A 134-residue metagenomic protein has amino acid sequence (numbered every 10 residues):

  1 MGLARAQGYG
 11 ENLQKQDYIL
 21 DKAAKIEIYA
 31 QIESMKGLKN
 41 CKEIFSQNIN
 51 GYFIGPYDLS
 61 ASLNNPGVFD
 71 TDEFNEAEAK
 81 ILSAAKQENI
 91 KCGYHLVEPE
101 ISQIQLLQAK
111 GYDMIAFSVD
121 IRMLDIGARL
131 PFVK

Functional and structural regions predicted by a protein language model:
M1, Q16-A24, D70-G93: Alpha-helix-loop-beta-strand connector modules within alpha/beta enzyme cores
M1-N48, P56-D58: Conserved anion-binding
I28-I32, Y52-I54, C92-H95, D113-F117: Hydrophobic faces of well-ordered beta-strands that scaffold small-molecule active sites in alpha/beta enzyme cores
K36-Q47, V97-D113: Catalytic cores of alpha/beta
E43, E76-S83, S102, L106 (+1 more regions): Alpha-helical scaffolding segments of alpha/beta enzyme cores, especially the outer helices of TIM-barrel or partial
I54-D72: Glycine-rich, proline-tolerant flexible connector loops at the mouths of alpha/beta enzymes
Y57-D58, S118-M123: Short, acidic/turn-prone active-site loops that include or flank metal/cofactor- and phosphate-binding residues
P66, Q108, I121-K134: C-terminal helical cap(s) of enzyme catalytic domains, especially alpha/beta-barrels
